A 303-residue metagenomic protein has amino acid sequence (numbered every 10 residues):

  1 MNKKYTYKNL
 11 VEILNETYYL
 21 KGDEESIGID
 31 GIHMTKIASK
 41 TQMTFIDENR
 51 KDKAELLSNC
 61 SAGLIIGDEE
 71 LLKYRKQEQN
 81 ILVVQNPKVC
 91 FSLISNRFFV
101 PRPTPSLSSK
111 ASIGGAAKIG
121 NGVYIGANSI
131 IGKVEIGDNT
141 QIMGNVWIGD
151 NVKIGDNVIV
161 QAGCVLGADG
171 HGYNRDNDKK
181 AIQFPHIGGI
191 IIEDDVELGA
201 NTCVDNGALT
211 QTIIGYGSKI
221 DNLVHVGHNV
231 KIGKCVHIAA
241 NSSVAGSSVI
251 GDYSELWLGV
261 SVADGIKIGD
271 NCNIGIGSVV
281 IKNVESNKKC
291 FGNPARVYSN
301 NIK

Functional and structural regions predicted by a protein language model:
M1-S109, N157, G163-C164, A168-Q183 (+2 more regions): Terminal amphipathic alpha-helical/low-complexity segments used for targeting or macromolecular assembly
F45, S106-Y298: Structural signal for interior beta-strand "rungs" in well-ordered beta-sheet cores of soluble enzyme domains
